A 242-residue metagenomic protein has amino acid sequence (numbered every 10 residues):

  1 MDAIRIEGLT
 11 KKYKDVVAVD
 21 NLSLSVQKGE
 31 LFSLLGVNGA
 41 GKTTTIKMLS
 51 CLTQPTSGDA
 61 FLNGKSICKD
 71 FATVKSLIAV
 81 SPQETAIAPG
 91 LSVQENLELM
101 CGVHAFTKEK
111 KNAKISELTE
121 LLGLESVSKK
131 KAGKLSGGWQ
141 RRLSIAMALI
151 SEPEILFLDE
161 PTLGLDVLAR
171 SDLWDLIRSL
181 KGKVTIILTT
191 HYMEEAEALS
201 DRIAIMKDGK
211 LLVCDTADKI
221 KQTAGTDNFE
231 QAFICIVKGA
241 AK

Functional and structural regions predicted by a protein language model:
G58-K69, T73-V74: Conserved ABC transporter NBD signature motif
G90, K131-G138: Conserved ABC ATPase signature
E98, G102, E109-V127: Conserved ABC ATPase "signature" region
E152: Conserved catalytic motifs of ABC-family nucleotide-binding domains
L156-E160: Catalytic Walker B motif of ABC-type/P-loop ATPase nucleotide-binding domains
C214-D215: ABC ATPase "signature
